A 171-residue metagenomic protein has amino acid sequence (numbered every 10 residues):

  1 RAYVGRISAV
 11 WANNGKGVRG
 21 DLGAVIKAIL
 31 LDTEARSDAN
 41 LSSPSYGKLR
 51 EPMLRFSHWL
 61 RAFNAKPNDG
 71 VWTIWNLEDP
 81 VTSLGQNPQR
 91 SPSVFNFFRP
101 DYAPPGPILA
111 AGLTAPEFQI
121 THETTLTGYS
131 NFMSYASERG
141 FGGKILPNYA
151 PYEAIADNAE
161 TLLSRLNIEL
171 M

Functional and structural regions predicted by a protein language model:
R1-M171: Flexible, low-complexity segments enriched for small/polar residues
